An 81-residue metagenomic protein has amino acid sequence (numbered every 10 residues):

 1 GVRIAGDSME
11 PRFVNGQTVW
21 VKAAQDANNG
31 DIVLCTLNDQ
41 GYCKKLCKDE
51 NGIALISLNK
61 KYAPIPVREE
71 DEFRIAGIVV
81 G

Functional and structural regions predicted by a protein language model:
G1-G81: Acidic/glycine-rich C-terminal interaction modules and beta/coil loop segments that lie outside canonical DNA-binding
